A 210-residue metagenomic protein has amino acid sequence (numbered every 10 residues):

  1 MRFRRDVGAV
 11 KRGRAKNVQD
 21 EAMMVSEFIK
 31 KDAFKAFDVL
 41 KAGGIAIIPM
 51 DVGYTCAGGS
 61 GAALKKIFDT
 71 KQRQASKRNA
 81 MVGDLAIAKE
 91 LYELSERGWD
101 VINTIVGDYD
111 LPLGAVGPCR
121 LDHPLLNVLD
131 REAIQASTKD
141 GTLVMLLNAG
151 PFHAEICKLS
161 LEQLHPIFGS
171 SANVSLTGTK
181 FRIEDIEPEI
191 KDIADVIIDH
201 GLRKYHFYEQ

Functional and structural regions predicted by a protein language model:
F3-Q210: Active-site-adjacent structural elements in enzyme catalytic cores
